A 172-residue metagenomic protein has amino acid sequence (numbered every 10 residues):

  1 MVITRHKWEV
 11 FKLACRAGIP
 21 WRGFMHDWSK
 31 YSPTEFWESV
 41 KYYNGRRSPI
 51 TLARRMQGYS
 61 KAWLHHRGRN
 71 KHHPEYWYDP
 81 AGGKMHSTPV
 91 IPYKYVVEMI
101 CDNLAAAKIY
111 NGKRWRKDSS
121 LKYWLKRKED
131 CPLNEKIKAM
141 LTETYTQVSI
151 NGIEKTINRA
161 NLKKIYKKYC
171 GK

Functional and structural regions predicted by a protein language model:
M1-K172: Metal-dependent phosphohydrolase cores
